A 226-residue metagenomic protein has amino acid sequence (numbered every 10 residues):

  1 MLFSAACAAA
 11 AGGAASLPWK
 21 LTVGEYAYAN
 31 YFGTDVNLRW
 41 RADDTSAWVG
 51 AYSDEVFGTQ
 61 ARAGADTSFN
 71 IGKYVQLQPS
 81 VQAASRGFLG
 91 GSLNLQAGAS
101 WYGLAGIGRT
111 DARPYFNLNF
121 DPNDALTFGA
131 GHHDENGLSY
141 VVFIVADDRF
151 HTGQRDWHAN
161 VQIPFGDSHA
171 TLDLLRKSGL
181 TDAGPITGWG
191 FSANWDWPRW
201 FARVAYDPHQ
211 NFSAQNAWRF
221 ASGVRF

Functional and structural regions predicted by a protein language model:
M1-L17, R225-F226: Cleavable N-terminal export/targeting peptides
G13, Y26-N30, N37-R41, E55: Short secondary-structure boundary/capping segments within folded domains
L17-A27, T45-E55, A63-A65, K73-A84 (+5 more regions): Transmembrane beta-strand segments that form the barrel wall of outer-membrane beta-barrel proteins
L21-T34, L126-T127: Solvent-exposed, charged interface segments at domain starts and junctions
Y28-N30, E55-F57, A83, N117-N123 (+3 more regions): Replace "Gram-negative outer membrane beta-barrel proteins" with "bacterial and organellar outer membrane beta-barrel
T34-D43, V49, T59-K73, L77-P79 (+6 more regions): Feature captures outer-membrane beta-barrel proteins of Gram-negative bacteria and organelles
G108-A112, N119-N123, G129: Positively charged, amphipathic and often flexible ligand-engagement surfaces
P122-D124, F128-N136, Y140-F150: A generic hydrophobic-segment detector
